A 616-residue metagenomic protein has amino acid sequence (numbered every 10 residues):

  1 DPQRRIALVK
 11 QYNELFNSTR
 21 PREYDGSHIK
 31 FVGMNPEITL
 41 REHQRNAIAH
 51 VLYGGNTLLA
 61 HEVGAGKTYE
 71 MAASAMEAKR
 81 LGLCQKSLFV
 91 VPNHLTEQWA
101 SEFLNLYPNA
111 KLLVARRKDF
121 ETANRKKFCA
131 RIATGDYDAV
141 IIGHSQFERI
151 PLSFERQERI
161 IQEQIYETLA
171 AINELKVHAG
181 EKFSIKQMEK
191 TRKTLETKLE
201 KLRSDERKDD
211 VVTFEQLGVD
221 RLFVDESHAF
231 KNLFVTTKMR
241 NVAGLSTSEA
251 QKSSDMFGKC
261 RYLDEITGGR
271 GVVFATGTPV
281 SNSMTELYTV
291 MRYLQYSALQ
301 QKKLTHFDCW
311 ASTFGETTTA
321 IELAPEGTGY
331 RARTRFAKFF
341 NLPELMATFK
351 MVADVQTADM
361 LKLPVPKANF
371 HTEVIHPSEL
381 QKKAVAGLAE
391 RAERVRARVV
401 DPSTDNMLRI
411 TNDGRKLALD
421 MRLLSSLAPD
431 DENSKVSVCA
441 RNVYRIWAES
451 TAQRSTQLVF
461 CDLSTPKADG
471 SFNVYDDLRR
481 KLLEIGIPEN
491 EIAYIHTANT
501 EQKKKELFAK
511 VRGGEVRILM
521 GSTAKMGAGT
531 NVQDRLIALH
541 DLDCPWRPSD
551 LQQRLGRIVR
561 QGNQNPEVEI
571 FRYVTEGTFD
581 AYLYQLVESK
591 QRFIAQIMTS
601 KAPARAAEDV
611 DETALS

Functional and structural regions predicted by a protein language model:
D1-E23: Interdomain "pre-motor" coupling segment immediately N-terminal to P-loop NTPase/helicase cores
Y12, R125-I172, V177-A179, F183 (+7 more regions): Inter-lobe coupling linker of SF2 helicases/translocases
T19-E42, L52-G55, K79, L83-Q85 (+2 more regions): Conserved Helicase C-terminal RecA-like lobe
I48-G54, E265-G268: Phosphate-binding P-loop
E62-A65, E70-S101, Y107-K111, I266-G271: Conserved SF1/SF2 helicase motif Ia
L95-F120, K127, R131-T134, L294-A298: Conserved helix-turn-beta segment of the N-terminal RecA-like "Helicase ATP-binding" lobe in SF1/SF2 helicases
G143-S145, S246, L483, I487-Y582: Conserved RecA-like P-loop NTPase helicase motor core
D225-E226, L542: Walker B catalytic acidic pair
